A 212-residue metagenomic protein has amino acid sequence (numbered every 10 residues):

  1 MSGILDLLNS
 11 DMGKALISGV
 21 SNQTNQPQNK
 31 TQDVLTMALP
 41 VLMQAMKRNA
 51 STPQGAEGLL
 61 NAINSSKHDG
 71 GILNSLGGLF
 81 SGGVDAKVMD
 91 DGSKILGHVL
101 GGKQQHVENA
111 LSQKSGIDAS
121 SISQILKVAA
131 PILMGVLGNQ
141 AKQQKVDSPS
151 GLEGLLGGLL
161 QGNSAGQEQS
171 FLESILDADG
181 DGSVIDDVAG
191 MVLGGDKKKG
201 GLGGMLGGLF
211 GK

Functional and structural regions predicted by a protein language model:
M1-K212: A structural "flexibility-hinge" signal
